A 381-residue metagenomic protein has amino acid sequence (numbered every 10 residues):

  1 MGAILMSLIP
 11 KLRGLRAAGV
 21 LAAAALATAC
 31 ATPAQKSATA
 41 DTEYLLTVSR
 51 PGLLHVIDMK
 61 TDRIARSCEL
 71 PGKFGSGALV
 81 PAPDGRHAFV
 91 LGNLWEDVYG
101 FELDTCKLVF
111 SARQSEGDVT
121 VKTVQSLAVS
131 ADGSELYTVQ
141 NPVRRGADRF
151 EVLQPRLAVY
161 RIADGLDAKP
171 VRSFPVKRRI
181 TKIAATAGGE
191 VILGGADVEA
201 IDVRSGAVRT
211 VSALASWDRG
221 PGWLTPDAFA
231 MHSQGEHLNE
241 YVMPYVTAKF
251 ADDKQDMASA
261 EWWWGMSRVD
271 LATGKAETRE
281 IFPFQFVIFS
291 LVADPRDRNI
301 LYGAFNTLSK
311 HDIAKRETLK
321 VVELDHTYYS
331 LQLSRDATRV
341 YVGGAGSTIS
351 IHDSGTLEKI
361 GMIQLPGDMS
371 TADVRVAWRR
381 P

Functional and structural regions predicted by a protein language model:
I4-G19: Bacterial N-terminal signal peptides that target proteins for export
A18-T28: Bacterial N-terminal signal peptides
C30-P381: Predominantly soluble domains enriched in secretory-pathway, periplasmic, or organellar proteins
